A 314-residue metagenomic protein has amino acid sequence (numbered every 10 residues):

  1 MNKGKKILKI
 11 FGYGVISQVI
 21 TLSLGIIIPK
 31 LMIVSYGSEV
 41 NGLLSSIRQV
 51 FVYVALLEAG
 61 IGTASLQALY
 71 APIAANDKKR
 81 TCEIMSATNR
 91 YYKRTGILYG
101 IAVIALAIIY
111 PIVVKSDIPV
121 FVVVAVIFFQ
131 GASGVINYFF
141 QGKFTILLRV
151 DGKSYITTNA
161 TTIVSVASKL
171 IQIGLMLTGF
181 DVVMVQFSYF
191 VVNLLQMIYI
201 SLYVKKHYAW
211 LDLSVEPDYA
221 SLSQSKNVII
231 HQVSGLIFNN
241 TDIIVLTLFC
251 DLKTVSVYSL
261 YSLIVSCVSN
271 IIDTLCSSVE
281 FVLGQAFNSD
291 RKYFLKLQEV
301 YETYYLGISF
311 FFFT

Functional and structural regions predicted by a protein language model:
M1-I7, V182-V183, I198-N240, I244 (+1 more regions): Interhelical loop/hinge segments that connect adjacent transmembrane helices in multipass membrane
M1-K3, V19, I101, A105 (+5 more regions): C-terminal transmembrane helix end/exit motif
K6-Y70, G100-L106, F129, V164 (+3 more regions): Signature of the first transmembrane helix
S17, T21, I28, L44-A59 (+2 more regions): Transmembrane helix-bundle signature of multi-pass secondary active exporters and lipid flippases
S17, V124, F128, T158-K206 (+3 more regions): Hydrophobic alpha-helical transmembrane segments
V19, N89-S116, V135, I173-G174 (+1 more regions): Alpha-helical transmembrane segments of multi-pass membrane transport and lipid-handling proteins
A59-A75, T145, R149, Y208 (+1 more regions): Helix-loop junctions and terminal segments of transmembrane helices in multi-pass membrane transport/translocation
I101, A105-I108, D117-Q141, T158-T162 (+2 more regions): Alpha-helical transmembrane segments of multi-pass membrane proteins
